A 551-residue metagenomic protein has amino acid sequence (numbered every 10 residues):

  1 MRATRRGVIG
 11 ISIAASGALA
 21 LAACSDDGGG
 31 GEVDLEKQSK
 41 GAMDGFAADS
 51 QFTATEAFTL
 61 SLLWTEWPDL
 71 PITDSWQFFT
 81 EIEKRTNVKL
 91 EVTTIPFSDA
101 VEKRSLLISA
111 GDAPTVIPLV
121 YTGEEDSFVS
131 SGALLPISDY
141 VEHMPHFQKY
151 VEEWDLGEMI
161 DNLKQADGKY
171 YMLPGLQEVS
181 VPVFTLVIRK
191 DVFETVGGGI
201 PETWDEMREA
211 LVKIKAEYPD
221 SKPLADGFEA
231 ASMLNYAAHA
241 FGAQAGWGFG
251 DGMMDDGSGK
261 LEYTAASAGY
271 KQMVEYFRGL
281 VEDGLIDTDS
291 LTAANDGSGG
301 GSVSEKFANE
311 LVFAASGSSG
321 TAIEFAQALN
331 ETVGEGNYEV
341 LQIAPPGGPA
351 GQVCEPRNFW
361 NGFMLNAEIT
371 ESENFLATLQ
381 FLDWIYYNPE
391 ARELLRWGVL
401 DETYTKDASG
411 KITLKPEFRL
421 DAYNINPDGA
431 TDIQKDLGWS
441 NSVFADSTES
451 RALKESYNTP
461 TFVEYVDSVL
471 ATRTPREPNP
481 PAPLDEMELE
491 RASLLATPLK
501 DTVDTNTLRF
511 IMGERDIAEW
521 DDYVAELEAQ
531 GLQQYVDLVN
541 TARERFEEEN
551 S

Functional and structural regions predicted by a protein language model:
R2, G10-A20, S25-K190, E194-W204 (+4 more regions): Conserved N-terminal structural module of periplasmic/extracytoplasmic solute-binding proteins
A48-A54, P136-D155, G199, G246-A268 (+4 more regions): Short, solvent-exposed loop/beta-turn-alpha elements that line the ligand-binding surface or hinge of extracytoplasmic
E91-I95, D289, L341-I343: General small-molecule cofactor/ligand-binding pocket signal
E125, G132-Q148, L211-I214, A225-F241 (+2 more regions): Carboxylate/His-rich catalytic cores and anion/metal-binding grooves
S138, Q165-Y236, D251-G299, K306 (+8 more regions): Helix-loop-helix "hinge/cap" segment bordering the ligand-binding cleft or interdomain interface
F307-N309, A315, I323-E339: Long, K/E/R/D-enriched contiguous segments that form extended
Y338-M364: Periplasmic-binding protein-like
Q380, W384-T505, E514: Conserved small-residue motifs centered on glycine
